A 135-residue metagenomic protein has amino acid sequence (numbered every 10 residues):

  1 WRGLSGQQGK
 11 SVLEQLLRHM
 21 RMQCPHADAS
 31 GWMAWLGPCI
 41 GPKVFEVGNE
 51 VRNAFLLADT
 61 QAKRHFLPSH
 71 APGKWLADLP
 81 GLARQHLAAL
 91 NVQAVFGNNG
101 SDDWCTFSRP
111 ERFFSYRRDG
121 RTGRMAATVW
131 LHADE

Functional and structural regions predicted by a protein language model:
W1-E135: Active-site microenvironment for binding and transforming phosphate-containing groups
